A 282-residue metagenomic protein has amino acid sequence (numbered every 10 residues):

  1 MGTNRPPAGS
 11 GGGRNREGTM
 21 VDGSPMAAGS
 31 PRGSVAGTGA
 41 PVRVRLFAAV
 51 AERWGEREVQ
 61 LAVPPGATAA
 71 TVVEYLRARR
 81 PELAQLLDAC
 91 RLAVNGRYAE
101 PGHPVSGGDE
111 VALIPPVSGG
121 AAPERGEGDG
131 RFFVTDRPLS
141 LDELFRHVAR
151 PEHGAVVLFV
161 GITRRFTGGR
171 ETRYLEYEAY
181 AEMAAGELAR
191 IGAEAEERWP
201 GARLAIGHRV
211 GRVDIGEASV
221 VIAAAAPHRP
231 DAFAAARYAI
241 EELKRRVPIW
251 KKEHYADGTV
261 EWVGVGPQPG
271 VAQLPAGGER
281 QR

Functional and structural regions predicted by a protein language model:
G2-P6, R14, T19-S30, V35-L46 (+6 more regions): N-terminal, polar/charged subdomain of small-to-medium soluble alpha/beta proteins
W54-A70: Short, contiguous acidic and Ser/Thr-rich linear segments
P65-A67, H103, D109: Surface-exposed loop/turn positions
T68-R80: Short amphipathic, charge-patterned alpha-helical segments
V72, L92, V105-V111: Hydrophobic packing within well-folded, soluble alpha/beta domains
A84-Q85: Conserved, helical-rich catalytic subdomain that frames metal- and/or nucleotide-binding sites in enzyme alpha/beta
A89-P104: Short acidic beta-strand-loop surface patches of small beta-rich interaction domains
